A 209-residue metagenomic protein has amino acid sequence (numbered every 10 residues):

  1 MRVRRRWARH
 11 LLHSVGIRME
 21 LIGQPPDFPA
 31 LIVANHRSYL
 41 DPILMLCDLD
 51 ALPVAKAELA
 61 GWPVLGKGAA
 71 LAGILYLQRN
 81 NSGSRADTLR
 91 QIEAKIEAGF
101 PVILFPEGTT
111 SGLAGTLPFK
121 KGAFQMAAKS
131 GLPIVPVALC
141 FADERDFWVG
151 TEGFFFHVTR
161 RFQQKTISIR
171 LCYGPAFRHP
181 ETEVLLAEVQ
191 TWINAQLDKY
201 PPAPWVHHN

Functional and structural regions predicted by a protein language model:
M1-H36: Helix-to-loop junction immediately C-terminal to a conserved catalytic motif
L12-S14, P29-S82, W148: Catalytic core of membrane glycerolipid acyltransferases/transacylases, capturing the structured, soluble-facing
P29-A30, G99-I103: Loop/turn-to-beta-strand initiation segments
L65-K67, F100, A114-V184: A cross-family acyltransferase "interaction/gating" segment
L75-I96, P101: A membrane-cytosol interface segment of integral membrane proteins
T110-S111: Short active-site segment of divalent metal-dependent hydrolases/proteases that encodes the spacing between
L197-N209: Cytosolic-facing loops and C-terminal tails of multi-pass membrane proteins
